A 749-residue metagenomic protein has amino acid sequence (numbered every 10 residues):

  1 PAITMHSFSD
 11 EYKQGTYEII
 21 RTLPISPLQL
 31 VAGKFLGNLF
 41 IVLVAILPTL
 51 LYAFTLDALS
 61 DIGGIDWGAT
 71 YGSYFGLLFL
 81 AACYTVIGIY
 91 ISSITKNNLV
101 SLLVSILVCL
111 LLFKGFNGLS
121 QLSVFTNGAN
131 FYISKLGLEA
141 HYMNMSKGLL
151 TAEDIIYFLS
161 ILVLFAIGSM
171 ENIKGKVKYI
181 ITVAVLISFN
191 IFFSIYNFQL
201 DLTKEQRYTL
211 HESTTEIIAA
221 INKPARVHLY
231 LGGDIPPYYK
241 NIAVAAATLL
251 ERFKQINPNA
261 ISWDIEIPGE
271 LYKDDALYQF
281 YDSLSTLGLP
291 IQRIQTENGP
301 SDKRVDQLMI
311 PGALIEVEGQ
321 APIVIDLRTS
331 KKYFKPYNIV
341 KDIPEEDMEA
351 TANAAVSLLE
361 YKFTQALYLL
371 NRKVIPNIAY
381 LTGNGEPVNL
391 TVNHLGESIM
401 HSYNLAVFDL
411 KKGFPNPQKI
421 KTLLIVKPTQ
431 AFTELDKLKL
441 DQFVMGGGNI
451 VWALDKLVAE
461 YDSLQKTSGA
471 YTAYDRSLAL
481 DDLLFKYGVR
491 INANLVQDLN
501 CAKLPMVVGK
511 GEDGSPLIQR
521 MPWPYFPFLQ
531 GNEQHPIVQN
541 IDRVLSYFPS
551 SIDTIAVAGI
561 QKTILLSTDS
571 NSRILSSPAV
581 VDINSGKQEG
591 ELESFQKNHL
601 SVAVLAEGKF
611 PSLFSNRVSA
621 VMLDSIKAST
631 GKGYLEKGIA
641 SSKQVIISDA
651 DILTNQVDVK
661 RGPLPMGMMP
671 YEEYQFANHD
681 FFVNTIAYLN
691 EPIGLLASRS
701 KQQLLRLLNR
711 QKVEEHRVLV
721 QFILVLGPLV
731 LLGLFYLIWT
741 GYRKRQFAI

Functional and structural regions predicted by a protein language model:
A2-R21, F35: Transmembrane helix boundary and interhelical loop/hinge segments in multi-pass membrane proteins
T4, T16, Y52, V86-I87 (+2 more regions): Hydrophobic/aromatic residues in alpha-helical transmembrane segments
A32-N98: Secretory targeting signals
L50-L59, F125-A140, S700-Q703: Peri-membrane helix termini and adjoining interfacial loops of integral membrane proteins
L80-A81, H141-L162: Hydrophobic alpha-helical transmembrane segments
T95-S146: Transmembrane helix segments
Q121-L122, A140-N144, L164-M170, G175-I749: Short, surface-exposed patches at the edges or C-terminal ends of soluble domains, predominantly
